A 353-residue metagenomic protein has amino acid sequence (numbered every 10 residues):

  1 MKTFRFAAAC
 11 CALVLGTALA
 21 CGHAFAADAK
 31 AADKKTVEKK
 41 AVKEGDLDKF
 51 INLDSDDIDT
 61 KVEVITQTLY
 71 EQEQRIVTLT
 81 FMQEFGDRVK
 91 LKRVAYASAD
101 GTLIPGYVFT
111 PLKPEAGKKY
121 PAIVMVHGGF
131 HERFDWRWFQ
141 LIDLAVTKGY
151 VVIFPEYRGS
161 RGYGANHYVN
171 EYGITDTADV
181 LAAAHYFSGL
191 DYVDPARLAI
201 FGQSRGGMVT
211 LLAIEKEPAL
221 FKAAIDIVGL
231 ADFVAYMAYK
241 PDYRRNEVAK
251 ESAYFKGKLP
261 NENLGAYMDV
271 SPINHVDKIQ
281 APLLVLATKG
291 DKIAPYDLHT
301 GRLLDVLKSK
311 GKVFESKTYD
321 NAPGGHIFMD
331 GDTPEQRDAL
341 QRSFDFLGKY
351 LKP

Functional and structural regions predicted by a protein language model:
M1-C11: Bacterial N-terminal signal peptides that target proteins for export
A9-A20: Bacterial N-terminal signal peptides
A20-E84: N-terminal targeting or regulatory segments adjacent to alpha/beta-hydrolase or S9 domains
E73-G117: N-terminal cap/lid segment of alpha/beta-hydrolase-fold proteins
A95, Y157-P353: Active-site-proximal cap/loop segments of hydrolase catalytic domains
G117-G128: Short beta-strand element of the alpha/beta-hydrolase
E132-F134: Conserved HGGG/HGGXW glycine-rich cap/lid loop of the alpha/beta-hydrolase fold
W136-P155: Short amphipathic alpha-helix adjacent to the substrate-entry channel of hydrolases
